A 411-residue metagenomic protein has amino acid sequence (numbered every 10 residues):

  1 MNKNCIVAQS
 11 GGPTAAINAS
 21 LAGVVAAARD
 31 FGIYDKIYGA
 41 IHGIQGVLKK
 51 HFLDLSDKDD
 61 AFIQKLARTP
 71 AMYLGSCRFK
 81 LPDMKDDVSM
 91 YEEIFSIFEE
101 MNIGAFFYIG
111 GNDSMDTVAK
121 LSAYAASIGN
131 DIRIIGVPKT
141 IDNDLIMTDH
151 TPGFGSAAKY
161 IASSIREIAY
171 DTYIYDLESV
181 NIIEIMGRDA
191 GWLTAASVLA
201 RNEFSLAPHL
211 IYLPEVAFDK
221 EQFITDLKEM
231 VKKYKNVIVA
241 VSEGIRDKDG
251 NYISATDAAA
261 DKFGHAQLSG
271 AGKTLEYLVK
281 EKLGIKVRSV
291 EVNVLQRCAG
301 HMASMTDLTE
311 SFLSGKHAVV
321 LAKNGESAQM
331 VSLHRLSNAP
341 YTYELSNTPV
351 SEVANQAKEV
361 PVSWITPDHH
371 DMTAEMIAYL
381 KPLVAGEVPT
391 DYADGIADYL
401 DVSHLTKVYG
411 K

Functional and structural regions predicted by a protein language model:
M1-F52: N-terminal phosphate-binding or glycine-rich loops at protein starts, especially the Walker A/P-loop of NTPases
A8-Q9, G39-I41, L66, G75 (+6 more regions): Short beta-strand segments
T14-V24, V47-L48, Y91-E92, N112-K120 (+5 more regions): Short glycine/serine/threonine-rich phosphate/pyrophosphate-binding segments that cradle anionic phosphate groups
H42-Q45, K139-N143, I185-A190, P214-K220 (+3 more regions): Glycine-rich beta-alpha junction loops
K50-G104, D113, R166: Glycine-rich oxoanion-binding loops at beta->alpha junctions
I97, A105-G110, D116-D131, T151-R288: Accessory alpha-helical/coil subdomains and C-terminal extensions that flank or cap enzyme catalytic cores
Y252-K411: C-terminal non-catalytic interaction/assembly regions of soluble proteins
